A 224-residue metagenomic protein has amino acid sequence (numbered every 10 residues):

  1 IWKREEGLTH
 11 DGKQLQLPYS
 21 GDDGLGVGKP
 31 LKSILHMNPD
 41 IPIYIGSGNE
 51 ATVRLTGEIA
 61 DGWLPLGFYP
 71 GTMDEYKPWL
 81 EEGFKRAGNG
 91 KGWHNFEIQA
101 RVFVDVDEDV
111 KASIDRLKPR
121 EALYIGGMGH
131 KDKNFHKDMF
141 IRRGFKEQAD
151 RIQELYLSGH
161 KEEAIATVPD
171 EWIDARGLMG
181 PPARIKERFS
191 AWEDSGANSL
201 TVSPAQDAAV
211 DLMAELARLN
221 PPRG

Functional and structural regions predicted by a protein language model:
I1-G224: Active-site-adjacent structural elements that line small-molecule/cofactor binding pockets in enzymes
